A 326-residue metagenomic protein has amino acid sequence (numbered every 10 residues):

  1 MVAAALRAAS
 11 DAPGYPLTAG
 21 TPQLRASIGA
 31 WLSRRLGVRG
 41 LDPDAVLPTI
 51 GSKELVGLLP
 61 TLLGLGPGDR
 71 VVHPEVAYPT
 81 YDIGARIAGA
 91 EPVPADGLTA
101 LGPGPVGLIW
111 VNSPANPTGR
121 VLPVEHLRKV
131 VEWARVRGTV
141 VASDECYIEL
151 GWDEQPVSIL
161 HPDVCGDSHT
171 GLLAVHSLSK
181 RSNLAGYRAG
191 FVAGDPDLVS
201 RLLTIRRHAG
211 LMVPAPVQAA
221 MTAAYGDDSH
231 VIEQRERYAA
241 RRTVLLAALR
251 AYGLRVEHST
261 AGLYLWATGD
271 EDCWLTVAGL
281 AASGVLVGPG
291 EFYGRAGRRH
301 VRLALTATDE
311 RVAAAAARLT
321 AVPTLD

Functional and structural regions predicted by a protein language model:
M1-L6, R34-D326: PLP-dependent class I/II
R7-A26, S33-R35: A glycine-/small-polar-enriched, mobile loop at the entrance of the PLP active site in fold-type I
